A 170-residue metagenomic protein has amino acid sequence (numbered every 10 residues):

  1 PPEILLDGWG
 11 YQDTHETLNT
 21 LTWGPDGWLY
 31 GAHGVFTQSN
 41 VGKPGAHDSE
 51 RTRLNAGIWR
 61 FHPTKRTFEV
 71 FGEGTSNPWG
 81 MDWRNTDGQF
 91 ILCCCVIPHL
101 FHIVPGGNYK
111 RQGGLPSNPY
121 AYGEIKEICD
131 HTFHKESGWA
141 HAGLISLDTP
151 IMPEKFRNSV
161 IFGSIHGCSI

Functional and structural regions predicted by a protein language model:
P1-I170: Beta-propeller blade termini and top-face loops
